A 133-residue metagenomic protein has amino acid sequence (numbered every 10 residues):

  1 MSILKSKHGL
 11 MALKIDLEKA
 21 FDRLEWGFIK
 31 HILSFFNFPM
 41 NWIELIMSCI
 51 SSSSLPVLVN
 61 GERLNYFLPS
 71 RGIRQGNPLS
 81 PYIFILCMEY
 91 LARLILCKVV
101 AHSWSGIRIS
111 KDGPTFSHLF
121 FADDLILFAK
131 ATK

Functional and structural regions predicted by a protein language model:
M1-K133: Nucleotidyl polymerases of mobile genetic elements and RNA viruses
